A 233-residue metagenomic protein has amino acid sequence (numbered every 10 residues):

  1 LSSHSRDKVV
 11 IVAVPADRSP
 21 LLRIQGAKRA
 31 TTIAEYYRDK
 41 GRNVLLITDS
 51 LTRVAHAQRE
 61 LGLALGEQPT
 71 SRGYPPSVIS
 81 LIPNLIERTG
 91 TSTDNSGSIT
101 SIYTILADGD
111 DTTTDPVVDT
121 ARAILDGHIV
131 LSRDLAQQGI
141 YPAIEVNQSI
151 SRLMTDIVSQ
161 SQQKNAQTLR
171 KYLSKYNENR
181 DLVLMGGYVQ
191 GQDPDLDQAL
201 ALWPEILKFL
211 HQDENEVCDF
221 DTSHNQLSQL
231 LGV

Functional and structural regions predicted by a protein language model:
L1-V233: P-loop NTPase catalytic core
